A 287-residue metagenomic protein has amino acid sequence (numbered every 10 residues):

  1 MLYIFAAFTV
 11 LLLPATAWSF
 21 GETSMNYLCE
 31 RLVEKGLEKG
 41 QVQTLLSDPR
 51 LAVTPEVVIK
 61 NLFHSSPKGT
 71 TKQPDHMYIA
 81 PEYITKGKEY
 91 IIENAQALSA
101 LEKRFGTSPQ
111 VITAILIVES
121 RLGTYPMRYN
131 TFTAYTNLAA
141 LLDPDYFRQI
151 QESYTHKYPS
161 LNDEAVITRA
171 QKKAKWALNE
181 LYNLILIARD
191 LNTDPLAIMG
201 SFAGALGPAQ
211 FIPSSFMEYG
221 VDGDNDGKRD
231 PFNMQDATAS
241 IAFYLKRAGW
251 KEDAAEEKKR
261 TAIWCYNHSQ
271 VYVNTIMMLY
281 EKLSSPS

Functional and structural regions predicted by a protein language model:
M1-G204, P208-A209, S214-S287: Cell-wall glycan-active module
